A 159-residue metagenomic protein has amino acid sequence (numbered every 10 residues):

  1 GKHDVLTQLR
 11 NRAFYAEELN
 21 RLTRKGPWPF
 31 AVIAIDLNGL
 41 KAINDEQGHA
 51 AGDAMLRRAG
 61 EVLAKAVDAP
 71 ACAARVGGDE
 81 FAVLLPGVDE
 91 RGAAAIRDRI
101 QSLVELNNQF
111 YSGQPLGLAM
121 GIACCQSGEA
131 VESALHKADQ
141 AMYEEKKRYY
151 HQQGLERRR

Functional and structural regions predicted by a protein language model:
K2, L9-A31, N38-D68, A74-G78 (+4 more regions): Conserved long alpha-helical elements within nucleotide-processing catalytic cores of c-di-GMP signaling and class III
D4, A82, A123, S127: Generic anion/oxyanion-binding catalytic loop in active/binding sites
R10-A13, M120, E129: Solvent-exposed, flexible loop/coil residues
W28, A69, Q114-L118: Residue-level signal for beta-strand positions within conserved beta-sheet cores that form or flank
V32, F81, L118-I122: A structural signal for short, well-ordered beta-strand segments
H49, A94-Q101, A123-R157: Catalytic-core segments of nucleotide cyclases and related cyclic-nucleotide turnover enzymes
K65-P70, Q101-G113, E144, R148-Y149: Short catalytic/binding micro-motifs of nucleotide second-messenger systems
R75, V104-A119, Y150-R157: Catalytic core regions of nucleotide second-messenger enzymes
